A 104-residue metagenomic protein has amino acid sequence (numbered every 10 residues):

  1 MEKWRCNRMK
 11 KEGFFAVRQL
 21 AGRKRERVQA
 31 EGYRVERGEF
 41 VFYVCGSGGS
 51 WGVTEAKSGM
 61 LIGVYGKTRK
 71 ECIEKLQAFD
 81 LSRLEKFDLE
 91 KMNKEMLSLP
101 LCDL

Functional and structural regions predicted by a protein language model:
E2-E36: Negatively charged, low-complexity tracts enriched in Asp/Glu with abundant Ser/Thr
R25-V28, F40-F42, I62: Short, isolated positions in well-ordered beta-strands
E36-F40, A56-S58: Short, solvent-exposed coil/turn segments at beta-strand boundaries
C45-M60: Short aromatic-glycine-(Arg/Gly/Cys) micro-motifs in beta-strand/loop hairpins
A56-K70: A short, exposed loop/beta-hairpin motif centered on an aromatic-Gly-Thr core
K67-D80: Short secondary-structure subsegments characteristic of cysteine-rich extracellular domains
D80-P100: Anionic, Ser/Thr-rich low-complexity intrinsically disordered regions
C102-L104: Short acidic DE-rich linear segments
